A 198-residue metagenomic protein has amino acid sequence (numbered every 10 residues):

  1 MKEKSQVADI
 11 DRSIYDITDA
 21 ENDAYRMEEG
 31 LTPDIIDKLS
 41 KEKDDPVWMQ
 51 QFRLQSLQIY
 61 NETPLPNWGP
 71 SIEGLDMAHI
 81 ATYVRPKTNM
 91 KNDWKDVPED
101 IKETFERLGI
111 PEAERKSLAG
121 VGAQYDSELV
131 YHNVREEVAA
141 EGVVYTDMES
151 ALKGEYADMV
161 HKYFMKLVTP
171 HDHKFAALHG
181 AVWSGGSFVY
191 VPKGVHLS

Functional and structural regions predicted by a protein language model:
K2-S198: Glycine-rich and polybasic anion-binding loops at the starts of cofactor/ligand-binding domains
